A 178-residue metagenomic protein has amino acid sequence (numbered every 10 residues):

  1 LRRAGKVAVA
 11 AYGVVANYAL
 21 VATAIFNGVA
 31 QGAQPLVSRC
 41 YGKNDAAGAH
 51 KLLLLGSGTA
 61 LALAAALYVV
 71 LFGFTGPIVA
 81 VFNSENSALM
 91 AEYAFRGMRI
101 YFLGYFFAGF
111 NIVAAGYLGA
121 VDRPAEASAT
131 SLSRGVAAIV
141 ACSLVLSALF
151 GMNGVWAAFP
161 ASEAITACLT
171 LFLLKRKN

Functional and structural regions predicted by a protein language model:
L1-G5, A33, F74-I78, C142: Hydrophobic/aromatic end-of-helix segments at the C-terminal termini of transmembrane alpha-helices
L1-L20, A88-F95, A157: Interfacial/gating helices of multi-pass transporter permease domains
V7-A8, P124-A125, G151-M152: Membrane-helix interface segments
A11-V69, G73-T75, A108-T130: Small-residue-rich hydrophobic transmembrane alpha-helices
N17-Y18, L132-A141: Small-residue-enriched core segments of transmembrane alpha-helices in multipass membrane transport and channel
V21, V113-Y117, V140-V145, L171: Alpha-helical transmembrane segments of multipass membrane proteins
V37-G104, V145-N178: Short alpha-helical transmembrane segments in multi-pass integral membrane proteins
S84, S131-L132: Short, contiguous acidic/charged loop-to-helix segments that flank catalytic cores in large enzymes
